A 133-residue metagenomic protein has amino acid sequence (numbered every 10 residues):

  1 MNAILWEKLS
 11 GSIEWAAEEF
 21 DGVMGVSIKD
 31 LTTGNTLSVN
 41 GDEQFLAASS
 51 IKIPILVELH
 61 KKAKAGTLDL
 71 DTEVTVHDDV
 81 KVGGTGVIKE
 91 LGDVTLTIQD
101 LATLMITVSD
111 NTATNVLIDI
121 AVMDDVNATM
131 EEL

Functional and structural regions predicted by a protein language model:
M1-L133: Active-site-adjacent loops and short helices of periplasmic peptidoglycan-processing enzymes
